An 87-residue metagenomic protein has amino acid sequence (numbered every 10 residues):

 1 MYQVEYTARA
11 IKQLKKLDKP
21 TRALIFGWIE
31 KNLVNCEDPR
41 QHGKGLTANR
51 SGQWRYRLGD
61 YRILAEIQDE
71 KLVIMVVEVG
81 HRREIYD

Functional and structural regions predicted by a protein language model:
M1-R55, D60, Q68-K71, E84-D87: Basic, Lys/Arg-enriched alpha-helical interface segments
Y6, V77-E78: Small/polar loops that bind or transfer phosphate-bearing groups
A65, I74: Short, charged interaction patches at domain edges and termini
E78-E84: Short beta-strand-loop-alpha-helix junction that forms the active-site gateway of nucleic-acid-processing nucleases
